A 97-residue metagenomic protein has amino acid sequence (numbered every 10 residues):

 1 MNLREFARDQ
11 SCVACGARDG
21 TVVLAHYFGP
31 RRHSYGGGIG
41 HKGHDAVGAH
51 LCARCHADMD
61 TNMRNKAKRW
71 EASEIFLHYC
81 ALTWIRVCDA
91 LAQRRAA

Functional and structural regions predicted by a protein language model:
M1-F28: Short cysteine-rich loop/turn motifs with clustered Cys
C15-R18, C55, T83: General secretory precursor processing signal
V22-P30, A49-M59: Histidine-centered catalytic micro-motifs
S34-A49, A57-A97: Polybasic, low-complexity binding patches
